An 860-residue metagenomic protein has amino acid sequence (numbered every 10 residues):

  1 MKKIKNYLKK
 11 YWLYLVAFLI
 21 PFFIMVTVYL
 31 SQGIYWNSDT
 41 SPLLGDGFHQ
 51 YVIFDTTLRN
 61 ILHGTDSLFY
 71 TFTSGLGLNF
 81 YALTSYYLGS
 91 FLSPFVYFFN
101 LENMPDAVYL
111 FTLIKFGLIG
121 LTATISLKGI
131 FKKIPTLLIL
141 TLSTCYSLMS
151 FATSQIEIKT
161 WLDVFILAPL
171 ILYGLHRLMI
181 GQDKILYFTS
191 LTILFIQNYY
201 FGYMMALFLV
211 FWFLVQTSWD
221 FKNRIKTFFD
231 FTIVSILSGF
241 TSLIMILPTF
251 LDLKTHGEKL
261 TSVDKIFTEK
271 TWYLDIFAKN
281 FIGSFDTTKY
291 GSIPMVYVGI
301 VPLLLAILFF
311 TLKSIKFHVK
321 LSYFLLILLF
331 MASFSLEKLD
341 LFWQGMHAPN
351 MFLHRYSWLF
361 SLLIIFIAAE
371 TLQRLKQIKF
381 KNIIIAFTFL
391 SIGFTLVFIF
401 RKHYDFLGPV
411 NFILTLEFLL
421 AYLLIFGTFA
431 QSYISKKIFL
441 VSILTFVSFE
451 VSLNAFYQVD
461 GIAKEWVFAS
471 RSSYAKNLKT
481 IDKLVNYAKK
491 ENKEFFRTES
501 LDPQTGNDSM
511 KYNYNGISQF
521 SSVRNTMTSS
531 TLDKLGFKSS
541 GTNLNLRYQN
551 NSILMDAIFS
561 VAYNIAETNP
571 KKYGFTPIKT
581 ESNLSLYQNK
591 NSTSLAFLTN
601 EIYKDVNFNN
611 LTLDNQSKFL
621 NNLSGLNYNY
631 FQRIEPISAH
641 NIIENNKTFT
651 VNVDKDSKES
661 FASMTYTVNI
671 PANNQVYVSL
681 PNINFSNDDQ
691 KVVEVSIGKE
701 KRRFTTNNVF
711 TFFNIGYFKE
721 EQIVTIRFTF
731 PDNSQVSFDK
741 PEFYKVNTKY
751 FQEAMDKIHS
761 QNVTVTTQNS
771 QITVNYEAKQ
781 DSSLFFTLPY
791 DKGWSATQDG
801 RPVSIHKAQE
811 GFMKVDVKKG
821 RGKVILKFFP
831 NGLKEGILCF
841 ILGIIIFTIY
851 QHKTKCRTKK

Functional and structural regions predicted by a protein language model:
M1-I34, S442-I443, I845-K860: Start-transfer (signal-anchor) and selected internal transmembrane alpha helices of multi-pass inner/ER membrane
K2, N6, S638-K860: Active-site-proximal, structured, solvent-exposed surfaces of multi-pass membrane proteins that position macromolecular
Y14, F18-A123, T144-F165, M204 (+5 more regions): Membrane-interface coil-to-helix junctions
G45, H49-Q50, T56-L58, F228-D230 (+9 more regions): Periplasmic/ER-lumenal interhelical loops and adjacent helix-loop junctions in multi-pass membrane proteins
Y81-Y86, P105-L118, L138, S143-L172 (+5 more regions): Membrane-interface micro-motifs in multi-pass membrane enzymes
F116-I130, P135-S218, D230-F250, T255 (+1 more regions): Membrane-embedded helix bundles of polyisoprenyl
F201, L325, H347-N477, R821-K860: Contiguous transmembrane helix-bundle modules in multi-pass membrane proteins
F449-R471, Y487-D556, T593, L598-N609 (+1 more regions): Extracytoplasmic/lumenal acceptor-recognition loop(s) of multi-pass membrane glycoenzymes
